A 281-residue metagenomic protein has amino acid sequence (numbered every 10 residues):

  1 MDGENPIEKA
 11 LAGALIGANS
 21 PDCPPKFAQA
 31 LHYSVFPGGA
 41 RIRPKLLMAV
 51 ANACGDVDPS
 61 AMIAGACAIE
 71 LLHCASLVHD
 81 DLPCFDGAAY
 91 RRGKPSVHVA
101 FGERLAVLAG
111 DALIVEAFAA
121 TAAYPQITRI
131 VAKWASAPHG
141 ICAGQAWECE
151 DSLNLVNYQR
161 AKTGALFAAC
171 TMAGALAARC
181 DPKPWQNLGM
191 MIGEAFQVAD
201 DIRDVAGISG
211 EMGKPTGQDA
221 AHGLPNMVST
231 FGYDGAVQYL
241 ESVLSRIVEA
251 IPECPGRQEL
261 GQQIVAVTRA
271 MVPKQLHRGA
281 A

Functional and structural regions predicted by a protein language model:
M1, G279-A281: C-terminal end-of-chain micro-motif
M1-N19: N-terminal amphipathic/basic leader segments beginning at the initiator methionine
G13, V35, G279: NAD(P)+-binding Rossmann beta1-loop-alpha1 motif at the extreme N-terminus of oxidoreductases
D22-V272: Mg2+-dependent prenyl diphosphate-binding active-site environment of isoprenoid biosynthetic enzymes
V272-G279: C-terminal accessory extensions/subdomains outside the catalytic/core fold
